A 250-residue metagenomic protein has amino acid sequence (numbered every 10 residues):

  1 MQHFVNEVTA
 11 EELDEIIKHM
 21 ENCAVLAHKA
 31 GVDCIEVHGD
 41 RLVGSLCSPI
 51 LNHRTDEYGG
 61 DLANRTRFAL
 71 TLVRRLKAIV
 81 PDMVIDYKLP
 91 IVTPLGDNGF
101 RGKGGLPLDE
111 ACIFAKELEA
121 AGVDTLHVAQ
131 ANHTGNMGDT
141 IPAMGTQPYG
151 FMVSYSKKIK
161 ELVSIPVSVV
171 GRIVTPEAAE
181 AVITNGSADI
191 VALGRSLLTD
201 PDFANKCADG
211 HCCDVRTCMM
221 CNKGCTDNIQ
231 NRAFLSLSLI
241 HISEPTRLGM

Functional and structural regions predicted by a protein language model:
M1-L239, S243, R247: Flavin-dependent oxidoreductase catalytic cores
